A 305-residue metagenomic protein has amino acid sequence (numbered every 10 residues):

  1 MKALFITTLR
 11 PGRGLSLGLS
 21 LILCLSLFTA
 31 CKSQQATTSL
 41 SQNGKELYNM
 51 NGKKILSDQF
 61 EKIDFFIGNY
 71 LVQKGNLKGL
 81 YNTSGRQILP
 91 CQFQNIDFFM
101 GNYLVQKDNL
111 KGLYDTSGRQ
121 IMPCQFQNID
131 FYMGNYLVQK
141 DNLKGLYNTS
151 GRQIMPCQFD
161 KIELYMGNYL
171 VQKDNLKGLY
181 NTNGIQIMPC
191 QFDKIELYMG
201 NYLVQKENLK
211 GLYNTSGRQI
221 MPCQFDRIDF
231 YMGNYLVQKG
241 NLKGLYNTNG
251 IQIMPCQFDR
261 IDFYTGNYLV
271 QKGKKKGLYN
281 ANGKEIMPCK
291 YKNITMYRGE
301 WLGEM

Functional and structural regions predicted by a protein language model:
M1-P11: N-terminal secretory signal peptides that target proteins for export/translocation
R10-L15, L19: Short, low-complexity intrinsically disordered segments enriched in A/P/G/S/L with frequent Arg, especially at protein
G18-S26: Bacterial N-terminal signal peptides
C31-M305: Residue-level detector of conserved, function-critical positions
